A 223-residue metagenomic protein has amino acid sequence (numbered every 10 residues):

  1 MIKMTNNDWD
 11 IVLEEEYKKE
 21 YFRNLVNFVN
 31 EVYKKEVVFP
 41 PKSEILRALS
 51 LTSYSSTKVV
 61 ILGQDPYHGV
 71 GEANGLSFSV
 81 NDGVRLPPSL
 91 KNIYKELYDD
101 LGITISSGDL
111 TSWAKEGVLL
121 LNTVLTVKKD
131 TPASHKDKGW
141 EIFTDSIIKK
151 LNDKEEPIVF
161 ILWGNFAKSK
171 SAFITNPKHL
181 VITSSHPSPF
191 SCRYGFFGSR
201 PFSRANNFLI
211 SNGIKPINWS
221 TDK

Functional and structural regions predicted by a protein language model:
M1-E14: Generic N-terminal amphipathic, Lys/Arg-enriched alpha-helix
E15-L162, F166-S169, I174, L180-T183 (+4 more regions): A polyanion-binding, active-site-adjacent surface
G198: Short, conserved glycine- and acidic-residue-centered signature motifs in active-site or ligand-binding loops
